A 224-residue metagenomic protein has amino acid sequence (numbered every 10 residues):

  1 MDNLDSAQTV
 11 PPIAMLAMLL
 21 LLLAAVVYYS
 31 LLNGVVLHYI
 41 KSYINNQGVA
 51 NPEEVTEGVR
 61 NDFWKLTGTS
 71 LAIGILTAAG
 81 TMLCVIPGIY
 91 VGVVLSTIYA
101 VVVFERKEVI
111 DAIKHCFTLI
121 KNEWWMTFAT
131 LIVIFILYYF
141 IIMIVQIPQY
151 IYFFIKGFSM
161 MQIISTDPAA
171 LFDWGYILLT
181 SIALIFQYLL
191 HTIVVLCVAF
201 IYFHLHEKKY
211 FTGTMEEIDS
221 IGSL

Functional and structural regions predicted by a protein language model:
M1-D2, L31: Transmembrane-helix bundle segments that line or gate the permeation/cavity pathway in multi-pass membrane proteins
L4, L37-N45, V91-V109, L119 (+2 more regions): Juxtamembrane transition segments at transmembrane-helix termini in multipass membrane proteins
L4-Y28, G175-L178: Membrane-embedded or membrane-proximal helical elements that form or frame transporter/channel pores
P12-L16, P52, T56, R60 (+10 more regions): Alpha-helical membrane-protein architecture signal
L20-Y28, C84, I182-L190: Alpha-helical transmembrane segments of integral membrane proteins, emphasizing hydrophobic/aromatic residues
L23, V27, F63-A79, F128-F140 (+2 more regions): Hydrophobic, lipid-facing residues on alpha-helical transmembrane segments of integral membrane proteins
V26, S30, I75-T97: Hydrophobic, aromatic-rich membrane-embedded alpha-helical segments
N33-V59: Hydrophobic transmembrane alpha-helix segments characteristic of membrane transport and insertion machinery
